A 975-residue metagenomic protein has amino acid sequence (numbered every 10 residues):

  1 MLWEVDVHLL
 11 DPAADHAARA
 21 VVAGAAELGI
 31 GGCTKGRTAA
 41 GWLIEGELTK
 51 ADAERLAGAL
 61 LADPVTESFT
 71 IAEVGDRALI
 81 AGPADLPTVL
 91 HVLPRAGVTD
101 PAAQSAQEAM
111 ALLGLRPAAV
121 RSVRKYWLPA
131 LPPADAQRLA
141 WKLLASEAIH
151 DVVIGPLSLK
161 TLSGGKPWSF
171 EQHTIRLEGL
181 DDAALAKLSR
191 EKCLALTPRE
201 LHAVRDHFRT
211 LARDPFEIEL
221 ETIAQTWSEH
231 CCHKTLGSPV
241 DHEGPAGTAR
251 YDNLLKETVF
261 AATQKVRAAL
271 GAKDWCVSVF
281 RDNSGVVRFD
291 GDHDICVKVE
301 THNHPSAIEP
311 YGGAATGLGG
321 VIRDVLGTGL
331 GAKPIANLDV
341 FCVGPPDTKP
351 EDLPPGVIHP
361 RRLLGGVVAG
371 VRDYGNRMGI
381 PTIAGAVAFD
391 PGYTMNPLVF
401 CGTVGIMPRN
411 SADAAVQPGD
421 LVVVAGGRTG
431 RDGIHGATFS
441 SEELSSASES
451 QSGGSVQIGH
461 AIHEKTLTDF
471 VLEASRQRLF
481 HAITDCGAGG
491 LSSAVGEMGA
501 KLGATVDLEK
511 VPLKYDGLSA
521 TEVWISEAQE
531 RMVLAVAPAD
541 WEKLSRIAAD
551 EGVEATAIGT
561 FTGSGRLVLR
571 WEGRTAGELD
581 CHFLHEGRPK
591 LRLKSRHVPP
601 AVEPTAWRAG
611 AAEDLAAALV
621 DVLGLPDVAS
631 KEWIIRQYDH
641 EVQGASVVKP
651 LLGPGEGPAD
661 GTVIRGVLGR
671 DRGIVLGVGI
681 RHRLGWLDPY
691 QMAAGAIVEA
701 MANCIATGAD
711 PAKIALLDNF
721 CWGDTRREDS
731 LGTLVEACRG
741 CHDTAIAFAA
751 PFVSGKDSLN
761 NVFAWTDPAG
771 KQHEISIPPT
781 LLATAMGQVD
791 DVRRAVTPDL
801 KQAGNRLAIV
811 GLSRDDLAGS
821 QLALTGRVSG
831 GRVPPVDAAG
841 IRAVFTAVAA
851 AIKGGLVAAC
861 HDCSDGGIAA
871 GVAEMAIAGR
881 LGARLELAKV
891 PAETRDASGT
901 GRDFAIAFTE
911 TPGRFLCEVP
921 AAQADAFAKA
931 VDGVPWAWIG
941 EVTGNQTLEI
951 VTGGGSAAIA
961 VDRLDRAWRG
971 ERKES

Functional and structural regions predicted by a protein language model:
M1-D11, T38-L43, A84-A96, S122-Y126 (+1 more regions): Short glycine-/aliphatic-rich beta-strand segments at the starts of folded cytosolic domains
L2, A13-L28, Q107, F908-T909: Long, contiguous binding/interaction regions
D6-A17, L48, H91-A102, A130-P132 (+3 more regions): Short, surface-exposed ligand-recognition loops at beta-strand->loop->(often short) alpha-helix junctions that present
D6-L10, L43-E47, H91-L93, W127-A130 (+2 more regions): Short hydrophobic/aromatic beta-strand micro-patches that form the beta-sheet surface supporting nucleotide- or nucleic
R19, A23, A53-V65, D100-L112 (+2 more regions): Non-catalytic interaction/regulatory segments
A20, G24-R77: Acidic (E/D-rich), amphipathic helical modules within compact regulatory domains
E67, I71-A119: Short, solvent-exposed interaction modules
G97, P117, P129, K142 (+1 more regions): Glycine/proline-enriched, intrinsically flexible loops and inter-domain linkers
